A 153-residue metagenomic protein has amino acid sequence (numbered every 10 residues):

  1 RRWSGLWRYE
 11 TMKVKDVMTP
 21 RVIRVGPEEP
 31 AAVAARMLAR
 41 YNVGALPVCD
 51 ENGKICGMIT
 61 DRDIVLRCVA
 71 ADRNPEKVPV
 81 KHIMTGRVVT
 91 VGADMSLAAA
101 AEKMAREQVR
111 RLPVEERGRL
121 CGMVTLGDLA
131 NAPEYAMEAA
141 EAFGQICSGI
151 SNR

Functional and structural regions predicted by a protein language model:
R1-R2, R8: Basic polycationic patches enriched in arginine
W7-R21, T60-T90, S96-A105, M123-R153: Tandem CBS (Bateman) regulatory domains
M12-V14, E28-A31, V43-P47, D63-R67: Short acidic/polar alpha-helix capping motifs at helix-coil junctions
V25-N42, C49, V91-Q108, V114-E115: The conserved cystathionine-beta-synthase
L38-Y41, L46-R62, M104, L112-G127: A glycine-centered beta-loop-beta connector
